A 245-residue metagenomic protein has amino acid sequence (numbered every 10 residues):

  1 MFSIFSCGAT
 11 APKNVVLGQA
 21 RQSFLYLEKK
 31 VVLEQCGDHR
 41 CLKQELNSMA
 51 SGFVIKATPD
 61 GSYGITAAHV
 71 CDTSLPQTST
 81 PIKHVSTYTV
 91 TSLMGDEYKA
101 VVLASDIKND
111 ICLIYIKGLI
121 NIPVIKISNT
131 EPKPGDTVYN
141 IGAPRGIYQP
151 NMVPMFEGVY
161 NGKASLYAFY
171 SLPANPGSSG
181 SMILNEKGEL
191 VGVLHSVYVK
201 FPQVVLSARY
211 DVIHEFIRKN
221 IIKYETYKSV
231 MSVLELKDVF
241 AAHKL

Functional and structural regions predicted by a protein language model:
C7-A9: N-terminal Sec signal peptide cleavage junction
A11-L17, V85, I122, L190-L245: C-terminal cap/linker of serine protease catalytic domains
A11-N14, Q35-A67, Y98, G180 (+1 more regions): A conserved glycine-rich beta-strand in the N-terminal activation segment of trypsin-fold
P12-V15, I122-S178, L194-V205: Flexible, gly/ser-rich surface segments that form the specificity/activation loops bordering the active-site cleft
G18-R40, V138-N140: A short, Trp-centered hydrophobic/proline-enriched beta-strand micro-motif
K30-V32, A57-P59, A67-C71, L93-D96 (+7 more regions): Solvent-exposed coil/turn segments that connect beta secondary-structure elements in extracytoplasmic/periplasmic
N47-M49, I55-I107: Catalytic-histidine neighborhood of serine endopeptidases, predominantly the chymotrypsin-like S1/PA family
F53, P173-L194: Catalytic nucleophile loop of clan PA
